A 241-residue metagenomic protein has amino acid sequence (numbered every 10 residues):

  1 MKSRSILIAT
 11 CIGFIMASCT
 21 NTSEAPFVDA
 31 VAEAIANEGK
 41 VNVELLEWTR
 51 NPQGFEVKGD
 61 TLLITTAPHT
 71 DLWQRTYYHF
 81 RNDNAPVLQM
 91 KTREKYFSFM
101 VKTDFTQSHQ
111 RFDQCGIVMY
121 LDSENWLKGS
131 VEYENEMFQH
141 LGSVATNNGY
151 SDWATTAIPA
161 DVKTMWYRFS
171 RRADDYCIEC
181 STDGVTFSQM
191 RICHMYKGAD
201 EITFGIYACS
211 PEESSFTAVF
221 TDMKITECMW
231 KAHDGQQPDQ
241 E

Functional and structural regions predicted by a protein language model:
M1-S5: Positively charged n-region of N-terminal signal peptides that target proteins for export
I6-F14: Sec-dependent N-terminal signal peptides
A17-S18: C-terminal motif of bacterial Sec signal peptides marking the signal peptidase cleavage site
N21: Short, conserved catalytic or interaction motifs in soluble domains
E24-E241: Extracellular glycan-recognition regions
